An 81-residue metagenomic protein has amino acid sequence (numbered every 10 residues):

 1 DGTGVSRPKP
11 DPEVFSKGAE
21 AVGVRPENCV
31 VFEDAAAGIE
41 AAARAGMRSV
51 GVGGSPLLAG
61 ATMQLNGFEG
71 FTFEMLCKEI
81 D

Functional and structural regions predicted by a protein language model:
D1-D81: Asp-based, Mg2+/Mn2+-dependent phosphohydrolase catalytic module
